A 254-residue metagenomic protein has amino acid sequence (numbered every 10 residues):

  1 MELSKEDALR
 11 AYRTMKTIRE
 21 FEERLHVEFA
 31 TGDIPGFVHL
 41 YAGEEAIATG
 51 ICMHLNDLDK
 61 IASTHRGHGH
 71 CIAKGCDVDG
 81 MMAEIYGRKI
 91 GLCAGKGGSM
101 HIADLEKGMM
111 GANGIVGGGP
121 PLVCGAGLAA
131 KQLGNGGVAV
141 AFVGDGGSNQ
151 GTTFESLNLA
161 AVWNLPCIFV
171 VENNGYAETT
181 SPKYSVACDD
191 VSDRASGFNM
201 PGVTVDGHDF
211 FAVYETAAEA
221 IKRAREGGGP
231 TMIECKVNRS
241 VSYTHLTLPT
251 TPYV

Functional and structural regions predicted by a protein language model:
M1-I47, M53-H54, V241-L246: Conserved acidic/glycine
E23-H26, D33-W163, S181-A187, S192-N199: Cofactor-binding active-site loop characterized by glycine-rich and histidine/acidic residues
R66, E172-G175, G207-H208, K236-N238: Short, ordered loop/turn segments at secondary-structure junctions
G69, G175-E178, D193, R239-V241: Short gly/pro/ser/thr-enriched loop/turn and capping motifs at secondary-structure boundaries
L165-F169: A glycine-rich helix N-cap at a beta->alpha junction
K183, N199, V203-G228: Conserved phosphate-handling catalytic cores of large alpha/beta enzymes
R223-L246: Glycine/aspartate-rich loop-and-adjacent alpha/beta segment that forms the canonical ThDP
H245-V254: Single conserved hydrophobic/aromatic residue that forms the stacking wall/gate of nucleotide- or nucleobase-binding
